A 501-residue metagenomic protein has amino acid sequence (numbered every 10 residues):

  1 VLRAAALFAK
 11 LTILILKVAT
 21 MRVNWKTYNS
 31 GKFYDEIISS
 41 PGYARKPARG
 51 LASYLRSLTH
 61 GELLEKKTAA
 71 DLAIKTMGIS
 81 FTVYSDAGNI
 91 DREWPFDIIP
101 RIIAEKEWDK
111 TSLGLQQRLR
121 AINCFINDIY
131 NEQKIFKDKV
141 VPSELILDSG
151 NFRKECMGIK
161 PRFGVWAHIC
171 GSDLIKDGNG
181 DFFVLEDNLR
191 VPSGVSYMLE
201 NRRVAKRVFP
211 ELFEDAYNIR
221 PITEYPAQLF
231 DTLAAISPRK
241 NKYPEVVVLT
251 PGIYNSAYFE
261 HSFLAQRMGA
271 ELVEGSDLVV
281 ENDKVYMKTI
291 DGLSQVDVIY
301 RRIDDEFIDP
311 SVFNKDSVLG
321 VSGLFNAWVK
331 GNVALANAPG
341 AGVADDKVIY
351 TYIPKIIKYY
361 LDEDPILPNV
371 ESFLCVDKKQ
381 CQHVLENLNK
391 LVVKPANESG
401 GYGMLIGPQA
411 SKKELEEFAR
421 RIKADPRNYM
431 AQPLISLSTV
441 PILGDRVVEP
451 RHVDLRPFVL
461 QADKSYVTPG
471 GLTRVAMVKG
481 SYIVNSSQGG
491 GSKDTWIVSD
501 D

Functional and structural regions predicted by a protein language model:
V1-D501: Preference for protein termini
